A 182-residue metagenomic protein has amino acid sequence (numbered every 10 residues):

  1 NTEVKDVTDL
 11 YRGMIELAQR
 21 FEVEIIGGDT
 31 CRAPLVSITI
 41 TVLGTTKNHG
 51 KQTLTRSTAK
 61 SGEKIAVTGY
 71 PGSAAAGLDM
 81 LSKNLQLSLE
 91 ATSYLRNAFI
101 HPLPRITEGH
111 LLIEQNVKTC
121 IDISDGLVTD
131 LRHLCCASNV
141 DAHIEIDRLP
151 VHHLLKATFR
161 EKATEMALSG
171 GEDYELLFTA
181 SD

Functional and structural regions predicted by a protein language model:
T2-I26, C31-I38, L43, H49 (+1 more regions): Glycine-/charge-enriched secondary-structure boundary and capping motifs
L35, T53-L111: Short, acidic (Asp/Glu-rich) active-site segment that either coordinates a divalent metal cofactor
